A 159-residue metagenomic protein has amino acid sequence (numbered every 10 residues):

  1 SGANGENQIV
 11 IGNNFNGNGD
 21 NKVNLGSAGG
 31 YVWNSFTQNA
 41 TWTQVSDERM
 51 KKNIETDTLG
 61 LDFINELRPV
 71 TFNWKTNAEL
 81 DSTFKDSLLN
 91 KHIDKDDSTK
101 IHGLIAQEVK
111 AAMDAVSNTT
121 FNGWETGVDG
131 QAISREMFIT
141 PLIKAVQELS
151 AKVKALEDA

Functional and structural regions predicted by a protein language model:
S1-L59: Small/polar residue-rich beta-strand/coil "junction" motifs that cap repeat-based extracellular fibers
F15-G17, G29-G30, P69-V70, N77 (+1 more regions): Acidic glycine-/aspartate-rich tracts in secreted/extracellular proteins
N39-K51, L88-D96, D129-G130: Short hinge/gating elements
S46-N73, I143-A159: Extracellular receptor-binding modules and their adjoining Ser/Thr/Gly/Asp/Asn-rich linkers
T58, G103-L104: Short aromatic/basic micro-patch
G60-K95: Acidic, glycine-rich loop-and-strand cores that form catalytic or ligand-binding grooves in diverse globular domains
E66-F72, A106-T119: Glycine-rich, acidic and aromatic/proline-enriched surface loops and short helix-turn segments that act as binding
N90, A115, T119-A159: C-terminal intramolecular chaperone/auto-processing assembly modules
